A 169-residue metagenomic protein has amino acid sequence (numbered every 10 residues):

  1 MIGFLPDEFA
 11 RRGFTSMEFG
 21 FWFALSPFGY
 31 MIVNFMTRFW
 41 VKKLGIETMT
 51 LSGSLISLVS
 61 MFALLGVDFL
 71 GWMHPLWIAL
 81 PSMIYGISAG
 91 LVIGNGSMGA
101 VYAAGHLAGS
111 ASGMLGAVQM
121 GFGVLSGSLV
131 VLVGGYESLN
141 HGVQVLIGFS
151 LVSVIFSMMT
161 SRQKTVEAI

Functional and structural regions predicted by a protein language model:
M1-F23, G29: Extracytoplasmic gate region of multi-pass secondary transporters
F9-A10, W40-V41, V130-S138: Interfacial helix-cap and linker-helix signal at transmembrane-aqueous boundaries of multi-pass secondary transporters
A24, F28, M83, G113-G121: Transmembrane alpha-helical cores of Major Facilitator Superfamily
P27-F35, V124: Residue-level signature of mid-helix packing/kink "hotspots" within the transmembrane helices of 12-pass Major
V33-E47: Helix-to-loop junctions at the C-terminal end of transmembrane segments in multipass secondary transporters
T48-N95: C-terminal transmembrane helical hairpin of 12-TM major facilitator-type secondary transporters
S97-G135, V145: A late C-terminal transmembrane helix in Major Facilitator Superfamily
I147-I169: Multi-pass alpha-helical transporter architecture, strongest for 12-TM Major Facilitator/SLC carriers used
